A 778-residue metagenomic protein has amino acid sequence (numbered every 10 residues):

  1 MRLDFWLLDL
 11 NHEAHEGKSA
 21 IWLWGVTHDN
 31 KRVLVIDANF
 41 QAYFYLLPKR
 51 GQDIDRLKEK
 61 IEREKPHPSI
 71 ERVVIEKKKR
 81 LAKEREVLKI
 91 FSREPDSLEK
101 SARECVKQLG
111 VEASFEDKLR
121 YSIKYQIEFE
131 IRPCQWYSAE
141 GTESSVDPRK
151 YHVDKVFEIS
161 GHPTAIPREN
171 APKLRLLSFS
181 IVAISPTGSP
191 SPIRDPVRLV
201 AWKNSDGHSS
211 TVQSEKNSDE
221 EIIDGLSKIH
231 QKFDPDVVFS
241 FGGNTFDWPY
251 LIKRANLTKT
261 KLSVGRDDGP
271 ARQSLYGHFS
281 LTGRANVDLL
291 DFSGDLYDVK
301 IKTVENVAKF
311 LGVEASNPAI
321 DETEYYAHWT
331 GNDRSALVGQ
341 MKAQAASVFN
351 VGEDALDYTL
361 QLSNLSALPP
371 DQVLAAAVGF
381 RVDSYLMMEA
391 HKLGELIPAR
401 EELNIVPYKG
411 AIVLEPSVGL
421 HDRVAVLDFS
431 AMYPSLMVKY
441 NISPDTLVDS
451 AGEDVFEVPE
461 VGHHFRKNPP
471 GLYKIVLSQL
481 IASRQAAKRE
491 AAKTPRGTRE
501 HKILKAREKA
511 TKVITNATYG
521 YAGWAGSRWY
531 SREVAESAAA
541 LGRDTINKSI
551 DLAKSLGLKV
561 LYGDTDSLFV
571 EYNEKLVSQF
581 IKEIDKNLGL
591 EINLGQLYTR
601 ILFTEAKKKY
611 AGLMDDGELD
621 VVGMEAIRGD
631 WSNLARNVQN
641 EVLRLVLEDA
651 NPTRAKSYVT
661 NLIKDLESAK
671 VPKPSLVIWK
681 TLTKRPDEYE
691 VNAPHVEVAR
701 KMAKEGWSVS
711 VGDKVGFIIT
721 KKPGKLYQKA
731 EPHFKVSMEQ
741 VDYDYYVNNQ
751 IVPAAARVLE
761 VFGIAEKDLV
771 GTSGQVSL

Functional and structural regions predicted by a protein language model:
R2, E16, I127, R132-E140 (+9 more regions): Common nucleic-acid-contacting/processivity interface regions adjacent to the catalytic cores of nucleic-acid enzymes
R2-E64, H152-F239, K253: Conserved RNase H-like, two-metal-ion catalytic cores of nucleic-acid enzymes
L81-P172, S366: N-terminal accessory regions of nucleic-acid-interacting proteins
A139-T142, L289, L296, A399-A522 (+1 more regions): Catalytic nucleotidyl-transfer cores of nucleotide-processing enzymes
P167, V182, K701-L778: Low-complexity, acidic/Ser/Thr- and charged residue-rich accessory regions of DNA metabolism proteins
S210-Q213, D234, V238, W248-L251 (+1 more regions): Active-site-proximal helix-loop-helix substrate-binding element of RNase H-like nuclease domains
D236-G243, L561, F569: Short glycine-rich phosphate-binding loop at a beta-alpha junction
E571-P732: C-terminal polymerase-core module
